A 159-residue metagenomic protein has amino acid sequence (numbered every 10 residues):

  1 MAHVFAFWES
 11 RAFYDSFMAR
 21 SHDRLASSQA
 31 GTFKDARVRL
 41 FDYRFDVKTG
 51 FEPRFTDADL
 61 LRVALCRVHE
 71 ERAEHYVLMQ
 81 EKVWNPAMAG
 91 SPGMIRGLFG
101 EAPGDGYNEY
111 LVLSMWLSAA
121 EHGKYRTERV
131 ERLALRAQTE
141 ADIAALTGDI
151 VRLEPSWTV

Functional and structural regions predicted by a protein language model:
M1-V159: Short S/T/G/P-rich N-terminal loop/turn motif that feeds into the first structured element of a domain
